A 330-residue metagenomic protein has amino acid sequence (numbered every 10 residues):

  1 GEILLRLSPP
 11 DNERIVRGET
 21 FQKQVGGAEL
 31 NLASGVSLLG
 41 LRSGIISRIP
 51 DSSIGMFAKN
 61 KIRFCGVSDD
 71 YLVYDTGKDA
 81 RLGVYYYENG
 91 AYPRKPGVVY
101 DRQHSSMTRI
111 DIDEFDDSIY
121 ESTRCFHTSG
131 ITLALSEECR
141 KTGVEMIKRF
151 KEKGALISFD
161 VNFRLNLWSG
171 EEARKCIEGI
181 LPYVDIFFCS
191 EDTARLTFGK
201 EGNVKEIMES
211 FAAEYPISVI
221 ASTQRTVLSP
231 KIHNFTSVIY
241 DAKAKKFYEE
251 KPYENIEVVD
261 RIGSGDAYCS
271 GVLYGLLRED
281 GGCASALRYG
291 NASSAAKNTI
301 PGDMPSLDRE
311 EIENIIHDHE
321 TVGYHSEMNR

Functional and structural regions predicted by a protein language model:
G1-R14: Positively charged, low-complexity intrinsically disordered leader regions
R14-S34: Short catalytic helix/loop segments, enriched in acidic residues and glycine and frequently bearing histidine
A28-L38, T142-R149: Histidine-anchored nucleotide/phosphate-binding helix
N31-S43, F64, G275-E279: Alpha-helix C-terminal capping segments
R42-G130, I312-R330: Conserved N-terminal subdomain of the carbohydrate kinase-like
F150-L156, Y215-S218: A short helix->loop->beta-strand "cap" motif at the edges of active sites that frequently abuts
L167-A244: Conserved phosphate/ATP/ADP-binding segment of small-molecule kinases
P252-H319, G323-R330: Conserved post-catalytic alpha-helical subdomain immediately downstream of the catalytic base and nucleotide-binding
